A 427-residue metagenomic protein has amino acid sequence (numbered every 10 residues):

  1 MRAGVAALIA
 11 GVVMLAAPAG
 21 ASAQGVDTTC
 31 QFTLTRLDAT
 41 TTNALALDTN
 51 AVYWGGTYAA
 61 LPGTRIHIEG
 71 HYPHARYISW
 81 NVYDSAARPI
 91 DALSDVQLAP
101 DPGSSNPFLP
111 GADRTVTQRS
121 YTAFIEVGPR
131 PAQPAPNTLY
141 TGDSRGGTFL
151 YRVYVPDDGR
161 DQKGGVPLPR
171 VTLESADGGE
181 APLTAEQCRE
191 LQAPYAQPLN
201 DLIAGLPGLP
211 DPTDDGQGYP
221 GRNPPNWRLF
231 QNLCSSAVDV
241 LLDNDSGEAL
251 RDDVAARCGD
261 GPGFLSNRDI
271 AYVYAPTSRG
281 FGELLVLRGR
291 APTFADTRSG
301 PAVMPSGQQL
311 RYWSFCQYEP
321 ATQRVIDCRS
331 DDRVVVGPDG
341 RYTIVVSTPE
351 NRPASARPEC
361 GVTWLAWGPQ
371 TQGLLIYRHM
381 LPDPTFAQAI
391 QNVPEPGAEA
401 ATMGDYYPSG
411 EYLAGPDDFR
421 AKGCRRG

Functional and structural regions predicted by a protein language model:
M1-G4: Positively charged n-region of N-terminal signal peptides that target proteins for export
A6-A17: Bacterial N-terminal signal peptides
A19-A23: Sec/Tat signal peptide C-region and signal peptidase I cleavage site
Q24-G427: A compositional/structural signature for long, glycine/proline-rich flexible linkers and loops on extracytoplasmic
